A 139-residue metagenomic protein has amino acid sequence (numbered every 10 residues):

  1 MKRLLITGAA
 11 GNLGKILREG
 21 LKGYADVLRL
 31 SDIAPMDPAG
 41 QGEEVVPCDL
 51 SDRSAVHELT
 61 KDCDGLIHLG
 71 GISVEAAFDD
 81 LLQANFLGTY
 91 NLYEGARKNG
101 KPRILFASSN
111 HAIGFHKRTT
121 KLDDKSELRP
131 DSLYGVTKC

Functional and structural regions predicted by a protein language model:
L4-Y24: N-terminal Rossmann NAD(P)H-binding glycine-rich loop of SDR-like oxidoreductase domains
T7, S31, L66-G70, I104-N110: SDR active-site strand-loop-helix element
G23-D37: Conserved glycine-rich Rossmann-like NAD(P)H-binding loop of the short-chain dehydrogenase/reductase
G40-D52: Rossmann-fold cofactor-recognition segment
L50-A84: NAD(P)H-binding glycine-rich loop region in Rossmannoid oxidoreductase-like domains and their noncatalytic homologs
L66, A76-L105: NAD(P)-cofactor binding segment of oxidoreductase domains
N91-L133: Conserved Rossmann-fold NAD(P)-dependent oxidoreductase catalytic core, especially the SDR/UDP-sugar
V136-T137: Active-site helix of classical SDR
